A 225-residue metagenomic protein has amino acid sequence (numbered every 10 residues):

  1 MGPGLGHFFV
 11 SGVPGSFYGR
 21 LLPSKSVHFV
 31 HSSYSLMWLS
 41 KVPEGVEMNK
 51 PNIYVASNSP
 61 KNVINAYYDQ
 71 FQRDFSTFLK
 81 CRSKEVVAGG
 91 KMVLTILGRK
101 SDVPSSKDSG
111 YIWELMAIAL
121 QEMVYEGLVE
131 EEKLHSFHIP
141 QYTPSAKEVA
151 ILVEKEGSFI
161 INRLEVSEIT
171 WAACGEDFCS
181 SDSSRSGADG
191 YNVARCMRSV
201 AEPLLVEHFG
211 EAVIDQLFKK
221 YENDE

Functional and structural regions predicted by a protein language model:
M1-G6, F71-F75, I112: Phosphate/oxyanion-binding active-site loops and adjacent basic polyanion-contact surfaces
M1-L21, H28-F29, E211-E225: Basic, amphipathic N-terminal segments that precede the first structured/catalytic domain
P3-G6, E47, P51-N58, N62 (+3 more regions): Alpha-helical context
G6, S11, S16, A56 (+5 more regions): Generic structural signal for short, flexible, solvent-exposed coil/loop and linker residues
G6-F8, E44, N49-P51, V63 (+2 more regions): Generic structural motif recognizing short loop/turn segments at the entrances and edges of beta-strands
S11-A88, V93, G98-D102: A short SAM/SAH-binding and catalytic strip from SAM-dependent methyltransferases
A88-Q216, E222: Substrate-binding/catalytic lobe of Class I Rossmann-like enzymes that use SAM or dcSAM, i.e., the mid-to-C-terminal
